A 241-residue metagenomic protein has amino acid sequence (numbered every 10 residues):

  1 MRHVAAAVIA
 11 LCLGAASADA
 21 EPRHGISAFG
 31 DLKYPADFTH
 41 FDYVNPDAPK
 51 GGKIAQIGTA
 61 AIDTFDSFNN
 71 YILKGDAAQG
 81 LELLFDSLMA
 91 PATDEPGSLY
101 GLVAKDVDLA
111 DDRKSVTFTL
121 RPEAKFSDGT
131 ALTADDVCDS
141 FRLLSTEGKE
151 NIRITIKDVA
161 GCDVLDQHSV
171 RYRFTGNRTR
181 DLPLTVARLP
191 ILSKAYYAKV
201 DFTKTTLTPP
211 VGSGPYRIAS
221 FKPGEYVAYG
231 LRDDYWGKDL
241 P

Functional and structural regions predicted by a protein language model:
M1-A5: Bacterial N-terminal signal peptides that target proteins for export
A6-G14: Bacterial N-terminal signal peptides
A20-D111, R142, P209-G212: N-terminal lobe/hinge region of extracytoplasmic solute-binding protein
V44, I72-A78, D106-E150, L165 (+1 more regions): Aromatic- and charge-enriched surface segment that lines or borders ligand/interaction sites
T64-N69, L182, D239-L240: Cytochrome P450 core scaffold surrounding the K-helix E-X-X-R motif and the conserved "meander" helix-loop region
Q79-E95, V186-P241: Gly/Pro-rich hinge or "lid" segments in bacterial periplasmic/extracellular proteins
T119, R153-A198, P215-K222: Surface-exposed binding/hinge segments that line and control ligand-binding clefts or catalytic entry sites
K125-D128, E147-G148, R178-L182, Y235-K238: Short beta-strands and strand-coil junctions in structured, solvent-facing domains, enriched
